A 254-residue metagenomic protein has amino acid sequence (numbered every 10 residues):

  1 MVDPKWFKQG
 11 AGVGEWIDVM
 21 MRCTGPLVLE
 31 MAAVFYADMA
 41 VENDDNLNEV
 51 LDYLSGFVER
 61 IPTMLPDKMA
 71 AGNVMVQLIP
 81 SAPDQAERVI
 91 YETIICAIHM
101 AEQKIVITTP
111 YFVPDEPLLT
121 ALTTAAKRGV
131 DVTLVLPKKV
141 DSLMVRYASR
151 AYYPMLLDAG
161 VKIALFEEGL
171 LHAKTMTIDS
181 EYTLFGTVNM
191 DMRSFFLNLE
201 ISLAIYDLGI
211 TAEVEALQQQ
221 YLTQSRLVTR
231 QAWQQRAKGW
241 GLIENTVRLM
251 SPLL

Functional and structural regions predicted by a protein language model:
M1-L254: Charged, low-complexity intrinsically disordered terminal segments
